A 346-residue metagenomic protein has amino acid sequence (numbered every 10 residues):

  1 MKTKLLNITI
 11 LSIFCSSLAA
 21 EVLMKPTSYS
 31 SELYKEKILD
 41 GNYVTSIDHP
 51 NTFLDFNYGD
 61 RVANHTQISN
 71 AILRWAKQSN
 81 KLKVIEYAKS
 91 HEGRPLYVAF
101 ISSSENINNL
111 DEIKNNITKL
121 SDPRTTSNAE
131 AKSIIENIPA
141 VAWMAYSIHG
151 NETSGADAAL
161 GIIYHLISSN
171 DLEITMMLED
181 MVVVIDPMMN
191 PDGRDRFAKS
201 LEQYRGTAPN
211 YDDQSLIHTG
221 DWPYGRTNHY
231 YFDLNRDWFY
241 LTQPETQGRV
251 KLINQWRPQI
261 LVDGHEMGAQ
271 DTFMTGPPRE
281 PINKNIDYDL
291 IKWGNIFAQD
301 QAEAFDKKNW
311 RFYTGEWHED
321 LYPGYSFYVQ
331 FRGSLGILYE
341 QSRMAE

Functional and structural regions predicted by a protein language model:
M1-K2: N-terminal secretory signal peptides that target proteins for export/translocation
L5-N7, A20-E346: M14 metallocarboxypeptidase catalytic domain recognition
I8-S17: Bacterial N-terminal signal peptides
